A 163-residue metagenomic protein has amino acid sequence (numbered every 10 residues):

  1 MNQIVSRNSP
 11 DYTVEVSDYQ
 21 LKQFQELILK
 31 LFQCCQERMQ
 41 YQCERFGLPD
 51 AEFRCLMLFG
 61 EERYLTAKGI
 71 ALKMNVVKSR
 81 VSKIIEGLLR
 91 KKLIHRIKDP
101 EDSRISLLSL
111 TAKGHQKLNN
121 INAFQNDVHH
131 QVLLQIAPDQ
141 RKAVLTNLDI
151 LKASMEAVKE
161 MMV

Functional and structural regions predicted by a protein language model:
M1-F46, L93: N-terminal leader segment of winged-helix/HTH proteins
N2-R7, G87-D149: Charged, amphipathic alpha-helical coiled-coil/dimerization segments
L21-C43, L118-I136, R141-M155, K159: Hydrophobic alpha-helical core bundles mediating ligand binding, dimerization, or RNAP-core interactions
Q33, E37-R80: N-terminal helix-turn-helix DNA-binding core of bacterial DNA-binding proteins
C34, L65, G87, K91 (+1 more regions): Amphipathic alpha-helical interaction surfaces
M161-V163: Short acidic DE-rich linear segments
